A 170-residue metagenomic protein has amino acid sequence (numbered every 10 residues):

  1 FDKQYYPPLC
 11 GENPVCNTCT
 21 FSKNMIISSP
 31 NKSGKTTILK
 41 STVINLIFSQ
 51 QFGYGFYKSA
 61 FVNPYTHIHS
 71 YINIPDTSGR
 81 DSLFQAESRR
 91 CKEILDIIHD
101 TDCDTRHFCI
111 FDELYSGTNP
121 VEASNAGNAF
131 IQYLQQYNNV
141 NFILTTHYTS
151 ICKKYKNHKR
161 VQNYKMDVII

Functional and structural regions predicted by a protein language model:
F1-I170: ATPase nucleotide-binding head domains, primarily ABC-like/P-loop NTPase cores
